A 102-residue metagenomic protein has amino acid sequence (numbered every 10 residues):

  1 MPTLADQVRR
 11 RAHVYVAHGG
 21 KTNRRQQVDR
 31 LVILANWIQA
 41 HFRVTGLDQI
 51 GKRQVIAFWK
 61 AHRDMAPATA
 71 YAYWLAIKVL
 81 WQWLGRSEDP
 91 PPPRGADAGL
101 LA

Functional and structural regions predicted by a protein language model:
M1-P2: Acidic, low-complexity proline/glycine-rich segments
R9-A102: N-terminal core-binding DNA-recognition domain of tyrosine recombinases/integrases
